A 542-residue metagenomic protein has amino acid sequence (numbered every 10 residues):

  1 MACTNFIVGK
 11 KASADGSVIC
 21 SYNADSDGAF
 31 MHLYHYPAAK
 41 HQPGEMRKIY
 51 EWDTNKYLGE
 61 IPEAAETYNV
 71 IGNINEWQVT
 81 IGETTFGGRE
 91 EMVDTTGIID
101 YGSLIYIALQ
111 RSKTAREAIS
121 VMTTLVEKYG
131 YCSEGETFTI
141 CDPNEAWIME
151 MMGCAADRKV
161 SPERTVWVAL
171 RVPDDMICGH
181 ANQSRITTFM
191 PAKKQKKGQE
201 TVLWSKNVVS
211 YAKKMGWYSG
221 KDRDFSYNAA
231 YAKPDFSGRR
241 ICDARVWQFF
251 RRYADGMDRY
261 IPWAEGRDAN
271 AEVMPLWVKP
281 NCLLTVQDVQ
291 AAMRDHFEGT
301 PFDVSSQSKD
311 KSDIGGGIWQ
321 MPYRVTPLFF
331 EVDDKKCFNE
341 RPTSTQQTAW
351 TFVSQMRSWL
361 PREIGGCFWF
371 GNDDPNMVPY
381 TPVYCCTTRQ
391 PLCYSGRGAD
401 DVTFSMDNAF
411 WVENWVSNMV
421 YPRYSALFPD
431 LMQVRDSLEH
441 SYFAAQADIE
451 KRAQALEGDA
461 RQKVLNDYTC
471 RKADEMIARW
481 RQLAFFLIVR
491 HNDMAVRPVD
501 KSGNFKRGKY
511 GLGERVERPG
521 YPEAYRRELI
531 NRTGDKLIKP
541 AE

Functional and structural regions predicted by a protein language model:
A2-Y101, V121-L284: A contiguous strand-loop segment
S21-M31, M149-M151, D295-G299, D303 (+6 more regions): Soluble extracytoplasmic regions of secretory-pathway and membrane proteins
V93-D94, S103-S112: Second-shell loop/turn segments in exported
L109, K113, T123-Y131, R357: Hydrophobic/aromatic-lined pockets within catalytic cores
N207-C367: Glycine-rich, aromatic-lined ligand/substrate-binding cores of catalytic and carbohydrate-binding domains
I318-A455: Substrate-recognition/cap regions that form aromatic- and gly/pro-loop-enriched pockets for small-molecule ligands
E439-E542: Histidine-centered catalytic/metal-binding microenvironments
